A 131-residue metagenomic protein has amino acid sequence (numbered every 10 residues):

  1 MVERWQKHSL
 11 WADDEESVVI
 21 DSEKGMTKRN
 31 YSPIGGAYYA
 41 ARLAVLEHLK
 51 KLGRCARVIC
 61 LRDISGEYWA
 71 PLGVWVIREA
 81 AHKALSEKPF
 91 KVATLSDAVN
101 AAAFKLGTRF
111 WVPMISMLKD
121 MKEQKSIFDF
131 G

Functional and structural regions predicted by a protein language model:
M1-G131: Long, low-complexity intrinsically disordered regions enriched in acidic and polar residues with frequent FG dipeptides
